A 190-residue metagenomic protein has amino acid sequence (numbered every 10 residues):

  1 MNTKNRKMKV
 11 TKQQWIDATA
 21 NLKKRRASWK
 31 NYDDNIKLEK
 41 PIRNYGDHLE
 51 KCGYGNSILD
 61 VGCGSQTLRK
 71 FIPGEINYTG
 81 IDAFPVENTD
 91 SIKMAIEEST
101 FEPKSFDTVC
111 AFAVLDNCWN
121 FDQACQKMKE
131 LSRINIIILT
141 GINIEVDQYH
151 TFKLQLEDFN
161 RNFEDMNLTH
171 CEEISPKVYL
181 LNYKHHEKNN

Functional and structural regions predicted by a protein language model:
K4-C52: Class I SAM-dependent methyltransferase Rossmann-like catalytic core, especially the SAM/SAH-binding loop
L59-E98: Class I SAM-dependent methyltransferase SAM/SAH-binding core
C110: A conserved beta-strand element that flanks and buttresses the S-adenosyl-L-methionine
A113-V114: Short catalytic micro-motifs in class I SAM-dependent methyltransferases
N117-K127: A short, conserved alpha-helix within the catalytic core of class I
I134-N143: Conserved beta-strand signature within the Rossmann-like core of class I S-adenosyl-L-methionine
H150-H170: Short alpha-helix
E172-N190: Core SAM-dependent methyltransferase catalytic element
